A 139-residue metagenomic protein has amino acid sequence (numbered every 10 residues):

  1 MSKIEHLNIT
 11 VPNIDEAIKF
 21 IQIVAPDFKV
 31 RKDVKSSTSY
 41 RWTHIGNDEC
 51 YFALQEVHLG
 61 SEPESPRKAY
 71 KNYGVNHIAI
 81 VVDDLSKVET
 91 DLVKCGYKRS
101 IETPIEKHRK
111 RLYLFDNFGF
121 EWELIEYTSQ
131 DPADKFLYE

Functional and structural regions predicted by a protein language model:
M1-I18, V75-I80, T128-E139: N-terminal beta-strand motif that seeds the catalytic metal site of vicinal oxygen chelate
K3, S39, G74, H108: Exposed loop/turn and edge beta-strand positions of beta-sandwich/beta-sheet ligand-binding modules
N8-Y51, K94: Core segments of cupin and vicinal oxygen chelate
V30, S61-P66, P132-A133: A short, acidic/glycine-rich surface segment
R31-D33, E89-E139: Vicinal oxygen chelate
D48-F52, L59-S61, L85-S86: Short, charged/polar surface micro-motifs in flexible loops or helix N-caps
A53-Q55, E123: Conserved beta-strand in the GNAT
K71-L92: Mid-chain, well-packed structural core segment of small domains
